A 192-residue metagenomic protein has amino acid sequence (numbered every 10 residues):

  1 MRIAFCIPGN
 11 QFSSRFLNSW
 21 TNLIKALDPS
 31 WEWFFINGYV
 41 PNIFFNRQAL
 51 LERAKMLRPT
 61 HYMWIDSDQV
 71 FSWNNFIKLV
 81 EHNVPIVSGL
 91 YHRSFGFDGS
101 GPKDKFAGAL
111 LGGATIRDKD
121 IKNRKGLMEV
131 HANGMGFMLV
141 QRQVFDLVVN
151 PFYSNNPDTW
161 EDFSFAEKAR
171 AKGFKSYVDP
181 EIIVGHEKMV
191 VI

Functional and structural regions predicted by a protein language model:
M1-V40, F45: N-proximal low-complexity "stem/linker" segments adjacent to membrane-targeting elements
S19-N22, A49, K78, S164: Alpha-helical elements of Rossmann-like donor-binding domains used by nucleotide-donor carbohydrate transfer enzymes
Q48-H61: Active-site nucleotide-sugar/metal-binding loop of Leloir-type enzymes
L51, S72-S154: Conserved catalytic core of nucleotide-sugar-dependent glycosyltransferases
P59-V70: Short beta-strand-to-loop acidic/aromatic patch adjacent to the donor-nucleotide binding site
E129, S154-N156, F163-H186, V190-I192: Catalytic donor-sugar/metal-binding loop of nucleotide-sugar-dependent glycosyltransferases
